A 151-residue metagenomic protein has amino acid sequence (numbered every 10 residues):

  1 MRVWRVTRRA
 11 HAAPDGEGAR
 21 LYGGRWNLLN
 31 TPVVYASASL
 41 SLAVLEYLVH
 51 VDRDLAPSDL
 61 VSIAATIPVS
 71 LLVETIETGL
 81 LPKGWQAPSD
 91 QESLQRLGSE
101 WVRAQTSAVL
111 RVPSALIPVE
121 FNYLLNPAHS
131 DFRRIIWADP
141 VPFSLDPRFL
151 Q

Functional and structural regions predicted by a protein language model:
R2-D15, A56-Q151: Active-site and NAD+-binding cores of ADP-ribose-processing enzymes
R5-T7, P14-N27, V34: NAD-dependent ADP-ribosyltransferases
G18, A36-S37, A43, G98 (+1 more regions): Small-side-chain structural scaffolding
L21-G23, L48-R53, N126-A128: Short, solvent-exposed amphipathic alpha-helical segments in soluble enzyme and RNA/protein-processing domains
L28-I76: Short, well-structured hydrophobic secondary-structure segments
